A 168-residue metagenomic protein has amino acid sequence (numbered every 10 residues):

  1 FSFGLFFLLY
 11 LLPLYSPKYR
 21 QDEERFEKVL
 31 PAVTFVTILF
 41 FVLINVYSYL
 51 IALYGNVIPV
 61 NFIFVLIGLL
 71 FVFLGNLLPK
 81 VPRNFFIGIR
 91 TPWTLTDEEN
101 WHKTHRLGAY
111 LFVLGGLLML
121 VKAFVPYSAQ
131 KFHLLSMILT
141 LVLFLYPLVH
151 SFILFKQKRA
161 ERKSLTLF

Functional and structural regions predicted by a protein language model:
F1-L5, V57-L74, I138: Alpha-helical transmembrane segments
G4-K18, F73-I89, H150-Q157: Membrane-water interface of transmembrane alpha-helices
L9-Y10, L30-F40, K103-V113: Select subsegments of transmembrane alpha-helices in polytopic membrane proteins, especially boundary-proximal
Y19-D22, N84-E99, T104, E161-F168: Cytosolic, membrane-interface loops and tails of multi-pass inner-membrane proteins
E27-F62: Long, highly hydrophobic alpha-helical transmembrane signal-anchor segments
L66, F132-P147: Small-residue-rich transmembrane alpha-helices that serve as helix-helix interface/gating elements in multipass
V121-M137: Extracellular/periplasmic helix-loop-helix junctions in multi-pass membrane proteins
